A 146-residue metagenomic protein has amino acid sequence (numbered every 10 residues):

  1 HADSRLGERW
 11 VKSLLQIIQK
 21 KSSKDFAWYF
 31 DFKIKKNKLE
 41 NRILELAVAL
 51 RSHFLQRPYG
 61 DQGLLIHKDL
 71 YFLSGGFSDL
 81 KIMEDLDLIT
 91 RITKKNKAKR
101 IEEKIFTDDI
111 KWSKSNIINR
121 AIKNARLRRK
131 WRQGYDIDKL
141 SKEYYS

Functional and structural regions predicted by a protein language model:
H1-R5: The conserved acidic donor/metal-binding loop of glycosyltransferases
E8-E40: Conserved donor NDP-sugar-binding/catalytic core segment of glycosyltransferases
L46-F54: Short, glycine-/aromatic-enriched active-site segment of Class I SAM-dependent methyltransferases
D61-G75: Conserved nucleotide-sugar donor-binding and metal-coordinating catalytic region shared by glycosyltransferases
L65, I82, K99: Short aromatic/basic micro-patch
I82-L88: Acidic donor-binding loop at a coil-to-helix junction in glycosyltransferase catalytic cores that engages
T90-S146: Hydrophobic helical membrane-anchoring modules
